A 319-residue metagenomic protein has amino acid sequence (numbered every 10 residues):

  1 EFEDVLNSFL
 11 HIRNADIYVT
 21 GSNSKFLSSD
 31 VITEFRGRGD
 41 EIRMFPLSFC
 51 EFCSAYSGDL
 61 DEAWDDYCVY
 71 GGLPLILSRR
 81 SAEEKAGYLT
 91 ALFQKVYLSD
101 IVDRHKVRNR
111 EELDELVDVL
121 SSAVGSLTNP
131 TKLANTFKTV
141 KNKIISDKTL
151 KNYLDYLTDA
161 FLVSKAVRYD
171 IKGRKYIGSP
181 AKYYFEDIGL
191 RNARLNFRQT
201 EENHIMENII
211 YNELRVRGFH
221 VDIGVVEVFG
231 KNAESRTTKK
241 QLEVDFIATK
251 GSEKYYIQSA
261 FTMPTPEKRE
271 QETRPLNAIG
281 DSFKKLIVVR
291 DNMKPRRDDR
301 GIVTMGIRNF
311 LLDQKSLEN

Functional and structural regions predicted by a protein language model:
E1-Y18: Conserved Walker B catalytic segment
E3-L6, D30-T33, E270, D298-R300: Short amphipathic alpha-helical segments
S8, K25-D40, Y56-S57: Short regulatory helix/loop adjacent to the ATP-binding pocket of P-loop NTPases
N14-A15, R36-D40, S252-E253, D281-K284: Short glycine-/polar-rich loops that comprise or flank the Walker A/P-loop and associated switch/sensor motifs
D16-S22, R43: Structural recognition of the conserved hydrophobic beta-strand(s) that form the central parallel beta-sheet of P-loop
N23-L27, L47-C50, N292-M293: Conserved nucleotide-binding/hydrolysis micro-motifs of P-loop NTPases
F45, C50-E227: Interdomain hinge/linker elements that couple catalytic modules in large macromolecular machines
T149-N319: A cross-kingdom feature that marks ATP-driven nucleic-acid transaction machinery
